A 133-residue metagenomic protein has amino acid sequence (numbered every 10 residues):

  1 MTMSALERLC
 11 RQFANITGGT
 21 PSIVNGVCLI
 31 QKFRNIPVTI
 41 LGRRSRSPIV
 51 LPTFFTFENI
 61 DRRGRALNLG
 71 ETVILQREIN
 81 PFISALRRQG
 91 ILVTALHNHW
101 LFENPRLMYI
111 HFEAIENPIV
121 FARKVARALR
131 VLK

Functional and structural regions predicted by a protein language model:
M1-R106, E113-K133: Long, contiguous binding/interaction regions
